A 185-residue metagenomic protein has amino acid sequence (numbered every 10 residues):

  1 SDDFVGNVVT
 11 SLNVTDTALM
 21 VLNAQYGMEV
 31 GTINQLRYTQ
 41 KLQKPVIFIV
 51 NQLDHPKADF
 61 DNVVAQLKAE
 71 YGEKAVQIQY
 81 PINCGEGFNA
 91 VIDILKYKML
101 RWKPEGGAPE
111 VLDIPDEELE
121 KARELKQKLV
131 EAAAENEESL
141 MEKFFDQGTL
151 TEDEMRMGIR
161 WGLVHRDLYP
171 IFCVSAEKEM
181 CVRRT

Functional and structural regions predicted by a protein language model:
S1-D3: Short acidic, Gly/Ser-rich segments with clustered Asp/Glu that frequently serve as metal-coordination loops in enzyme
V5-Y26, R37-Y38: Inter-motif core of Ras-like GTPase G domains
N23-T185: P-loop NTPase catalytic nucleotide-binding module
